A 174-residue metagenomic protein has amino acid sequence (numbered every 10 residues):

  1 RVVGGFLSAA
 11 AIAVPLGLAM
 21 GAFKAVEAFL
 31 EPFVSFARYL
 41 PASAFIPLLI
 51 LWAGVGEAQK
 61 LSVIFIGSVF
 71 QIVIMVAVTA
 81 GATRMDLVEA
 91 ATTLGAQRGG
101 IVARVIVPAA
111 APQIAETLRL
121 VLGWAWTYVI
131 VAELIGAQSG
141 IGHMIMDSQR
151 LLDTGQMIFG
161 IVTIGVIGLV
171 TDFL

Functional and structural regions predicted by a protein language model:
R1-A19: Transmembrane alpha-helix signature in integral membrane proteins
R1-F6, F33, A37-S43, V69-I72 (+4 more regions): Loop-to-transmembrane-helix entry motif
M20-V34, V55-A58: Short loop segments and helix-boundary regions at transmembrane helix junctions of multi-pass inner-membrane proteins
S35-Q71, V78-T79: Generic hydrophobic transmembrane alpha-helix motif, especially the helices
S62, I66, R98-A132, G155 (+2 more regions): Transmembrane alpha-helices
G67-I74, A132, I164-D172: Alpha-helical transmembrane segments of multi-pass membrane proteins
M75-L120, I141: Short cytoplasmic-facing helical segments at TM-TM junctions of multi-pass membrane proteins
G142-L174: Hydrophobic alpha-helical transmembrane segments of polytopic membrane proteins
